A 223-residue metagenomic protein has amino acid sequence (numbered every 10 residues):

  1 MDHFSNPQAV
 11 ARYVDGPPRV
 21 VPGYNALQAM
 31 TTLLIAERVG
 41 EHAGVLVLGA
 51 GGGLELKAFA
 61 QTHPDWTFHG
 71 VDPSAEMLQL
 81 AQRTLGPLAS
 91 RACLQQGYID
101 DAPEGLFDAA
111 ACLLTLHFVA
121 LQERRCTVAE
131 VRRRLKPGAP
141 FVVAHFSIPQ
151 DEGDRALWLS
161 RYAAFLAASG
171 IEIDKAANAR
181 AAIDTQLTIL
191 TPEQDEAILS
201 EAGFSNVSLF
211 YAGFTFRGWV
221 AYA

Functional and structural regions predicted by a protein language model:
M1-G40: Conserved class I S-adenosyl-L-methionine
G44-L46, G52-D101: Class I SAM-dependent methyltransferase SAM/SAH-binding core
A102-A110: A short acidic, Gly/Pro-enriched loop at the edge of an enzyme's catalytic core that lines a small-molecule cofactor
C112-L116, A144: Residues lining the SAM
R125-P137: A short glycine-rich, Lys/Arg-flanked "PGG" loop and its adjoining helix->strand segment in the class I
V142-A168: Conserved class I S-adenosyl-L-methionine
Q186-A202: Short alpha-helix
S200-A223: Core SAM-dependent methyltransferase catalytic element
